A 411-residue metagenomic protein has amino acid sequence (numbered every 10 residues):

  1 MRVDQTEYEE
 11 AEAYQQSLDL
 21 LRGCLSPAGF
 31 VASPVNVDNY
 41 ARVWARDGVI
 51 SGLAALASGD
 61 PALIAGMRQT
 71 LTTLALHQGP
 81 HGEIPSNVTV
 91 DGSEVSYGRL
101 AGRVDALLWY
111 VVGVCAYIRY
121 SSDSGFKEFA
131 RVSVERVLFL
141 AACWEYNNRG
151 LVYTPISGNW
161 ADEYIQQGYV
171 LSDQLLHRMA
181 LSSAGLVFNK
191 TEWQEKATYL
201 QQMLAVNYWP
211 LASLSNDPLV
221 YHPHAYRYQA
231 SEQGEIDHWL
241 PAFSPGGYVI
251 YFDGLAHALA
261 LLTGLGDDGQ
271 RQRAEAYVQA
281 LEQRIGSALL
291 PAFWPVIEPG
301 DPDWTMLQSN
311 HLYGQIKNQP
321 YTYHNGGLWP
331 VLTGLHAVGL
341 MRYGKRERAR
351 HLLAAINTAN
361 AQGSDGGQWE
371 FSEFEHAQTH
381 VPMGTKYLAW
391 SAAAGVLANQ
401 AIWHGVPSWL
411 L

Functional and structural regions predicted by a protein language model:
R2-V43, Q69-A101, C143-G168, V206-L328 (+1 more regions): Extended glycan-interaction surfaces of carbohydrate-active proteins
A11-L18, R22, G52, I64-A75 (+7 more regions): Hydrophobic core segments within long, regular secondary-structure runs in both alpha- and beta-rich folds
D47-H77, Y120, A256-D267, T333-A349 (+1 more regions): Alpha-helical support elements that line or immediately flank enzyme active sites and cofactor-binding pockets
G48, G52, L107, V111-V114 (+3 more regions): TPR repeat positional signature
S58, Y117-F129, S183-E195, L265: Inter-helical turn/loop segments and adjacent helix faces that build the functional surface of alpha-helical bundle
V170-L204, G327-G363: Extended amphipathic alpha-helical segments enriched in small hydrophobics
